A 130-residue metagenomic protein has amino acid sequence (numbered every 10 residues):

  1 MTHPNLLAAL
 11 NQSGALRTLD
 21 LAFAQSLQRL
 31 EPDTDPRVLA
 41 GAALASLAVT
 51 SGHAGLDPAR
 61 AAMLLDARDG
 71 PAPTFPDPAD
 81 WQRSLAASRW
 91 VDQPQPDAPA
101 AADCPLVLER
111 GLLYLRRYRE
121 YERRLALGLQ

Functional and structural regions predicted by a protein language model:
M1-Q130: Helicase P-loop NTPase motor core of nucleic-acid translocases
